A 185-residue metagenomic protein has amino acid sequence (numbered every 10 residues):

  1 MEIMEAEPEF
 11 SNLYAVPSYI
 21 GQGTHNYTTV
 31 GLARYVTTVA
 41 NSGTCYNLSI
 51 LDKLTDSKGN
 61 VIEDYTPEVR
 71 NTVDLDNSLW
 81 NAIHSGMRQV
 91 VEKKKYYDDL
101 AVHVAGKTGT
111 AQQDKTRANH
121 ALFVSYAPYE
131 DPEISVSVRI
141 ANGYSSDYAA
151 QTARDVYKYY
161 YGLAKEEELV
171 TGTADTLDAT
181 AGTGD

Functional and structural regions predicted by a protein language model:
M1-A141, A181-D185: Beta-lactam-recognizing serine transpeptidase/beta-lactamase-like catalytic domain environment
L32, S145-R154: Short, charged, low-complexity patches
K53-S57, V104, S145, Y157 (+1 more regions): Short, surface-exposed, charged/polar-biased interaction segments
V61-E68, R154-D185: Short, gly/Ser/Thr-rich active-site loops of penicillin-recognizing serine hydrolases
E133, S145-D147, L163: Intrinsically disordered, low-complexity acidic/polar segments
